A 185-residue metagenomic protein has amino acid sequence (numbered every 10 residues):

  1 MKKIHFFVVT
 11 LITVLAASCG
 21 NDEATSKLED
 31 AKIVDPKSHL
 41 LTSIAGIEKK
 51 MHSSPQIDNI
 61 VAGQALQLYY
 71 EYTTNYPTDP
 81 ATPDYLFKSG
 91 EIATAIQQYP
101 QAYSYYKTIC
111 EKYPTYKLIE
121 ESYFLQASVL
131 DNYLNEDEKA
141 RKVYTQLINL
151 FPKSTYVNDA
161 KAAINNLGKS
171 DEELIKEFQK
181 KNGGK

Functional and structural regions predicted by a protein language model:
K2-V8, C19-K185: Acidic, polar-rich low-complexity tracts and alpha-helical solenoid repeat scaffolds
V9-T13: Hydrophobic helical h-region of N-terminal Sec-dependent signal peptides in bacterial secretory/periplasmic proteins
